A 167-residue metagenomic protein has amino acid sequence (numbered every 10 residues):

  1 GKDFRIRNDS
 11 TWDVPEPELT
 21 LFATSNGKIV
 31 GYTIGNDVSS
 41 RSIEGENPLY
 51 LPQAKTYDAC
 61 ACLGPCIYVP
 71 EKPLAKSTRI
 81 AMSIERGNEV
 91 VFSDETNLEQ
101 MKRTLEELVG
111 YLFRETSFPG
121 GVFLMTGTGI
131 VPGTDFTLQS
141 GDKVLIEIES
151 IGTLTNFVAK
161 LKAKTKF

Functional and structural regions predicted by a protein language model:
G1-E106, E115: Glycine-enriched loop-and-adjacent helix/strand subsegments that border the catalytic/binding cleft of enzyme cores
G27, N88, T128, I148-G152: Residue-level detection of beta-strand-connecting loop/turn positions
P48, M82, L124-V131, K143 (+2 more regions): A sequence-level detector of short, solvent-exposed, charge-rich linear segments
K55-I67, T134-F167: Charged, cofactor-coupling segments
Q100-G110, A163-F167: Short, surface-exposed linear segments at secondary-structure transitions and domain or protein termini
T104-L138: A conserved acidic, glycine/proline-rich C-terminal tail/linker
